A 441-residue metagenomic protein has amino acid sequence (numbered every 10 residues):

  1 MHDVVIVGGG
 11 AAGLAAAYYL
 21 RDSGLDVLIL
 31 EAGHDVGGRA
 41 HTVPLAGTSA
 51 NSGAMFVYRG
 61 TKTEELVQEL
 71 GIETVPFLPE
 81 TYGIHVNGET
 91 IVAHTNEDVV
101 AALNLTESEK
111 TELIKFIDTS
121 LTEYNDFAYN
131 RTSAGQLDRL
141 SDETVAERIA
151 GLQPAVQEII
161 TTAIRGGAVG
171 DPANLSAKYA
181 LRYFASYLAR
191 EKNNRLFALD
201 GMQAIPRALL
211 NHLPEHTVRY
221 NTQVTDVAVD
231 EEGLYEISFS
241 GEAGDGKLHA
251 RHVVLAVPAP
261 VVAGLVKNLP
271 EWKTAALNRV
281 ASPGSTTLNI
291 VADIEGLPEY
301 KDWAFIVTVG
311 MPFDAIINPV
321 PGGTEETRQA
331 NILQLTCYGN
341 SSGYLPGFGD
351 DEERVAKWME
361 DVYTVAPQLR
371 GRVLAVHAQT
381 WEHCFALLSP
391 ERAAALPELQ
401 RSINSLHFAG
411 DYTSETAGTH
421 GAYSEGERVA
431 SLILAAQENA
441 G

Functional and structural regions predicted by a protein language model:
D3-I29: N-terminal Rossmann-like FAD-binding beta1-loop-alpha1 element of flavoenzymes
G8, L78, Y220-T222: Short loop/edge segments at beta-strand edges and connector loops that shape dinucleotide/nucleotide cofactor-binding
A12, D35, P260: Conserved Rossmann-like nucleotide-cofactor binding loop
R21-L45: Glycine-rich FAD pyrophosphate-binding loop
G47-T119, G135: Dinucleotide-binding Rossmann-like beta1-alpha1 core, especially the glycine-rich loop that anchors the ADP
E69, D302, D314-G441: Conserved flavin/dinucleotide-binding core of flavoenzymes
N125-Y235: Active-site/ligand-binding neighborhood in enzyme catalytic cores
Q223-Y344, V365: Mid-domain catalytic core of redox enzymes that form a hydrophobic substrate pocket/lid adjacent to a catalytic redox
